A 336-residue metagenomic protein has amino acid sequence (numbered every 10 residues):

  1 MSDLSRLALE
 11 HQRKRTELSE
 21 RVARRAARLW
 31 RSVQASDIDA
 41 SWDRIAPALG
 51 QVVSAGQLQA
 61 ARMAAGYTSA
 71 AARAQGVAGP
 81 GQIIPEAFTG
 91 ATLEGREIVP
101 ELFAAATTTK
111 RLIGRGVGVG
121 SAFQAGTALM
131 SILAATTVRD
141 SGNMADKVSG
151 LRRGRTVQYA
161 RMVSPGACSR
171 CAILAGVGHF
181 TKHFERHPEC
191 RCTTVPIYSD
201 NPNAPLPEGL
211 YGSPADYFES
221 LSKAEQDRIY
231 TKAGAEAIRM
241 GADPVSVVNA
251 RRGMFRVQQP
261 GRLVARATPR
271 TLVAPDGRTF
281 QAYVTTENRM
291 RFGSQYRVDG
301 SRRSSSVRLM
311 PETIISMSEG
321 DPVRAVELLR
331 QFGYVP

Functional and structural regions predicted by a protein language model:
M1-R186, I197-P336: Domain-core detector
E189: Acidic/histidine-rich catalytic cores and adjacent linkers of DNA breakage/strand-transfer/modification proteins
C192: Glycine-rich, flexible loop motifs
